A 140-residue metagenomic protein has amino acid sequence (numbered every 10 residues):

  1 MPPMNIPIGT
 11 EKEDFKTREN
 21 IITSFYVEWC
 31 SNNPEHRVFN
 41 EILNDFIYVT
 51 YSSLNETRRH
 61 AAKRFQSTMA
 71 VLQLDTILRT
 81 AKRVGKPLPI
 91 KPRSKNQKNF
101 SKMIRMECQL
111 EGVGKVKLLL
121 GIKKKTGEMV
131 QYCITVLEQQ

Functional and structural regions predicted by a protein language model:
M1-Q140: Ribonuclease/tRNase effector modules and their secretory precursors
